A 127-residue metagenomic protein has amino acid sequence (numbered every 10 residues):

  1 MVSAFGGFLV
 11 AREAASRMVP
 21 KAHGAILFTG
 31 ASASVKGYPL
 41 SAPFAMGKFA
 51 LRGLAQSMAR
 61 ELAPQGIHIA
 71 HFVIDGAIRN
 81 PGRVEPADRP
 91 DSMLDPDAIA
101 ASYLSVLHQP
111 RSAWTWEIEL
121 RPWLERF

Functional and structural regions predicted by a protein language model:
A11-R12, Q56: A short, exposed helix-loop element centered on a Lys and neighboring polar residues
V19-P20, L62-P64: A short hydrophobic alpha-helix cap/turn motif
A25-A50, Q56, R60-A63: Catalytic loop of short-chain dehydrogenase/reductase
P64-R79, E85-F127: C-terminal helical subdomain
